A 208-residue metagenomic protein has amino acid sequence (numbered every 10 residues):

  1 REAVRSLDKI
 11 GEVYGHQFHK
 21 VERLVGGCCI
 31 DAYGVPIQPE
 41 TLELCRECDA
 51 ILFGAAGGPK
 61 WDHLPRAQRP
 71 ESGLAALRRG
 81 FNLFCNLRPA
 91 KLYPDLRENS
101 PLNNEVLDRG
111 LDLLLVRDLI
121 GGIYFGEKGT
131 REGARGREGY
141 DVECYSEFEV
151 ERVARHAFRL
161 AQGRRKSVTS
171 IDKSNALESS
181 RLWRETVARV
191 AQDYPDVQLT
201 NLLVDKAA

Functional and structural regions predicted by a protein language model:
R1-Y14, R135-D205: Glycine-rich phosphate/diphosphate-binding loop of Rossmann-like nucleotide-binding domains
V13-L42: N-terminal beta-loop-helix "entrance" segment that forms/cooperates in small-molecule cofactor or anionic ligand
H19-R23, R88, T169, T200-L202: General small-molecule cofactor/ligand-binding pocket signal
V25, A56, L92, K173-S174 (+1 more regions): Short, ordered loop/turn segments at secondary-structure junctions
C28, P59-K60, A176-E178: Short, active-site-adjacent cap segments at secondary-structure transitions
D31-Y140: N-terminal glycine-rich phosphate/adenylate-binding segment common to multiple enzyme folds
L87-L96, Q198-A208: Short, conserved loop-to-beta-strand elements that form functional interface hotspots
